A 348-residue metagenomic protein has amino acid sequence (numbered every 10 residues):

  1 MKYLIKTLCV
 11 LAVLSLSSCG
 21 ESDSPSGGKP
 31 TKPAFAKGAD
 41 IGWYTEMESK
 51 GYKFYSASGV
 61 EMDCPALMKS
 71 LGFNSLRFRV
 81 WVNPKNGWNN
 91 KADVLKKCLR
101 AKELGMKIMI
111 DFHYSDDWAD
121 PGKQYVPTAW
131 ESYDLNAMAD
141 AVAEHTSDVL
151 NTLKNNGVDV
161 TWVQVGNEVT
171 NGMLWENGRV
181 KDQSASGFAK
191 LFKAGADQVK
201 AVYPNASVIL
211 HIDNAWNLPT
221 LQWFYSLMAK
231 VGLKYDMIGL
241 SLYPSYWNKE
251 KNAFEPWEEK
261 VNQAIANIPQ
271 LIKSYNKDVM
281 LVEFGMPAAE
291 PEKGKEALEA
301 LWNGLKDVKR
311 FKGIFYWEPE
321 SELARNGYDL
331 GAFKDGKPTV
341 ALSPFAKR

Functional and structural regions predicted by a protein language model:
K2-V10: Sec-dependent signal peptide recognition, specifically the positively charged N-region followed immediately by
S15-S18: C-terminal motif of bacterial Sec signal peptides marking the signal peptidase cleavage site
G20-D23: Bacterial signal peptide processing site
K29-K107, H113-V142, D148, V160 (+1 more regions): N-terminal substrate-binding region of glycoside hydrolase catalytic domains
K37-I41, L76-F78, I108-F112, T161-V165 (+4 more regions): Hydrophobic faces of well-ordered beta-strands that scaffold small-molecule active sites in alpha/beta enzyme cores
G42-Y44, W81-N83, H113-D117, V165-T170 (+4 more regions): Active-site beta-loop-alpha junctions enriched in small/polar residues
S49-K53, Q270-N276, A289-R348: Aromatic-rich peripheral "rim/lid" segments of glycoside hydrolase catalytic domains that contact and position glycan
N90-A92, L99, D120-Y235, W247-A266 (+2 more regions): Active-site cleft segment of glycoside hydrolase catalytic domains centered on the general acid/base Glu
